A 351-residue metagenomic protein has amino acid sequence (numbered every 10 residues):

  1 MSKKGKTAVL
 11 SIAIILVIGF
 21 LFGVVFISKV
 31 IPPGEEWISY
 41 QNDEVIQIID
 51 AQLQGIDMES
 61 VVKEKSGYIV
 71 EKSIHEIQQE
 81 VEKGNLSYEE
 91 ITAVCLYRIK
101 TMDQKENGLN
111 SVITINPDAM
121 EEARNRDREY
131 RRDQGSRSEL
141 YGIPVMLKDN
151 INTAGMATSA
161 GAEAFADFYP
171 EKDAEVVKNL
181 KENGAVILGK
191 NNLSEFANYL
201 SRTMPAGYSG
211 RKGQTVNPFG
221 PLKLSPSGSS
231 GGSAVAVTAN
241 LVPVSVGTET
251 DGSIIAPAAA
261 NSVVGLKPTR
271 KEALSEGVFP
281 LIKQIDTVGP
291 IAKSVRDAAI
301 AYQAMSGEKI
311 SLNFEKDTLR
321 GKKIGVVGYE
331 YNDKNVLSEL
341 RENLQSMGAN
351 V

Functional and structural regions predicted by a protein language model:
M1-V17: N-terminal Sec-pathway targeting helices
G19-S159, E163-A166, F196-N198, E315: Short, well-ordered alpha-helical
V70-I77, S87-C95, E122, K172-V176 (+4 more regions): Stable alpha-helical elements in mature extracytoplasmic
K83-L86, L224, G231, D286 (+1 more regions): Residue-level signal for the nucleotide or nucleotide-sugar donor/cofactor binding architecture
R98-D103, L180, E339-M347: A short alpha-helix/helix-coil micro-patch that ends at or immediately precedes a cysteine
L140-I285: Short glycine/serine-rich loop/turn segments
A157, E308-V351: Gly/Ser-rich, acidic/histidine-flanked active-site/gating loops
T269-K316: A short core secondary-structure module
